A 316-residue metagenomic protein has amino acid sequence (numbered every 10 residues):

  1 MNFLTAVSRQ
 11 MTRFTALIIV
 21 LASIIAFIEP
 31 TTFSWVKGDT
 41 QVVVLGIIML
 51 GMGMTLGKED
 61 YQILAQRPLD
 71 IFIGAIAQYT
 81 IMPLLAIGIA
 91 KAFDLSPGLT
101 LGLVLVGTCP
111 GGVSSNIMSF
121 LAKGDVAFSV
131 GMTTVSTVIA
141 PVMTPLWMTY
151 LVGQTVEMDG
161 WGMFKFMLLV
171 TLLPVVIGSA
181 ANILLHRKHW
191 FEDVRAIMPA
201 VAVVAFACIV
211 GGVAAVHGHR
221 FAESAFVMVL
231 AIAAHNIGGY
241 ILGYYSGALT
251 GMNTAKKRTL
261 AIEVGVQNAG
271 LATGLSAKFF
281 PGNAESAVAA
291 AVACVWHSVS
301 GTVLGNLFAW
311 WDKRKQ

Functional and structural regions predicted by a protein language model:
M1-Q316: Alpha-helical transmembrane segments of multi-pass small-molecule/ion transporters
